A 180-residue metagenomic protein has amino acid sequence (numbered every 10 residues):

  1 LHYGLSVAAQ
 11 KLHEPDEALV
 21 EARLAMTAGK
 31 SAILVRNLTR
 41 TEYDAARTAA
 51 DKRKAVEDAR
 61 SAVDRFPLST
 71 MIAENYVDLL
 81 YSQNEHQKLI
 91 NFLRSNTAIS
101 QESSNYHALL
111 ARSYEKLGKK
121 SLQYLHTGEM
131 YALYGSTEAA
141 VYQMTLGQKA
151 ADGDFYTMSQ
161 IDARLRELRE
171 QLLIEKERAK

Functional and structural regions predicted by a protein language model:
L1-G4, K88, Q123-H126, A139-Q143 (+1 more regions): Zymogen propeptides/activation segments of proteases
L1-R60, G153, L173: Extracytoplasmic and endomembrane cell-envelope/extracellular-matrix remodeling and assembly machinery
L5-S6, L19, A25-M26, L38 (+9 more regions): Heptad-repeat amphipathic alpha-helical coiled-coil interaction surface used for oligomerization/assembly
K11, D44-T48, S82, K116 (+3 more regions): Register position in tetratricopeptide repeats
L12, D16, A49, R53 (+6 more regions): Soluble non-cytosolic domains of exported or imported proteins
L24-A25, A62, S95-N96, M130 (+1 more regions): Canonical positions in the second alpha-helix
A32, R36-S121, L125-T127: Alpha-helical adaptor scaffolds
Y131-K180: Terminal, low-structured helical/coil segments at or just beyond the last alpha-helical repeat
